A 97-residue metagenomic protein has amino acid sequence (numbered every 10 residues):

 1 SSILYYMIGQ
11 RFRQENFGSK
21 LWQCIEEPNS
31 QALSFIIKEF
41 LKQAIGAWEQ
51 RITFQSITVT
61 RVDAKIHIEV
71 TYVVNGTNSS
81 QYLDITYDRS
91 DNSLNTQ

Functional and structural regions predicted by a protein language model:
S1-E39, Q43, Q55-Q97: Immediate N-terminus of the mature polypeptide
G46-T53: Short secondary-structure junctions
